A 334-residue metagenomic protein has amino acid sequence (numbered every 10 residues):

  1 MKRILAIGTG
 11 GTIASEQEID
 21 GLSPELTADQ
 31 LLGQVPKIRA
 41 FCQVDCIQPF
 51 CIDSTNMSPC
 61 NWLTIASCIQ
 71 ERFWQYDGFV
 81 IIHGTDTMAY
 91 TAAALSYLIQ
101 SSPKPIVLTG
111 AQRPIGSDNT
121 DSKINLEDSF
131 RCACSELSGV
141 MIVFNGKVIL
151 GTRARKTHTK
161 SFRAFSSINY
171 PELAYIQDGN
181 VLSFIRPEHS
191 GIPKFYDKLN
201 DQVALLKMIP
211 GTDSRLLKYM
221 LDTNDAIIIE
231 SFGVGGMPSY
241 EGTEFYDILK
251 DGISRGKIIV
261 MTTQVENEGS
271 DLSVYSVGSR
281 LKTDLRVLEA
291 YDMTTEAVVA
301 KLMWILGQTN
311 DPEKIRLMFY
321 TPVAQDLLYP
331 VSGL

Functional and structural regions predicted by a protein language model:
M1-E71, N267: ATP/NTP phosphate-donor binding region
K2, I7-G11, S15, T27-I38 (+3 more regions): Accessory alpha-helical/coil subdomains and C-terminal extensions that flank or cap enzyme catalytic cores
I7-T9, I81-H83, V107-G110, M141-N145 (+3 more regions): Short beta-strand segments
E16-D20, A92-A93, D118-D121, G151-K156 (+1 more regions): Short acidic, glycine/serine/threonine-rich loops at helix termini
I82-K104, S239-I248: Short Gly/Thr/Asp-enriched flexible loops that form oxyanion-binding sites at enzyme active sites
A92-D121, D128-S135, G252-T263: Short, acidic/small-residue loops that bind anionic groups at enzyme active sites
L108-Q177: Internal gly/pro-rich beta-alpha loop/helix module that stabilizes soluble enzyme cofactors or their anionic handles
V234-L334: C-terminal non-catalytic interaction/assembly regions of soluble proteins
